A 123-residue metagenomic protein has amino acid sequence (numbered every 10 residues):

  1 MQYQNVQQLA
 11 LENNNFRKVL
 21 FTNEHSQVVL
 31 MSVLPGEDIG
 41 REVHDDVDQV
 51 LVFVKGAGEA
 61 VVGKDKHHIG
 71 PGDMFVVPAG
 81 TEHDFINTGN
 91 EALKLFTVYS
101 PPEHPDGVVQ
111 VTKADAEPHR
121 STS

Functional and structural regions predicted by a protein language model:
M1-H25, Q110-S123: A short, N-terminal "cap"/entry segment at the start of jelly-roll beta-barrel domains of the cupin/DSBH fold
K18-T22, M31, I39-H44, I86-T88: Short histidine-centered beta-strand/loop micro-motifs that create catalytic or ligand/metal-coordination sites
S26, P35, D46, D65 (+2 more regions): A generic "binding-loop/recognition-motif" signal
S32-L34, V43-A60, V98: Short, conserved beta-strand element in jelly-roll/cupin
K64-A79: Short acidic-glycine-tyrosine-enriched beta hairpin
A79-P105: Ligand-binding loop in jelly-roll beta-barrel domains
